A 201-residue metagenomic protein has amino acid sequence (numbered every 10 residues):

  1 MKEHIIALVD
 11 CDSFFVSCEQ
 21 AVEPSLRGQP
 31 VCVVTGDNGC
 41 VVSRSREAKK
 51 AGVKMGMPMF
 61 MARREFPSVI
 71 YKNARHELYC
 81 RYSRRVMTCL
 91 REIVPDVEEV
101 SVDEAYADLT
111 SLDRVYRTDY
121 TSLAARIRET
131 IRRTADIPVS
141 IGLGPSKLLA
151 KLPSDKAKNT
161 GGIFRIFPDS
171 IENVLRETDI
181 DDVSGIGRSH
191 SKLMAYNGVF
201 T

Functional and structural regions predicted by a protein language model:
M1-T201: Gly/Gly-Pro- and Ser/Thr-rich, intrinsically disordered tail segments characteristic of DNA damage-repair and tolerance
